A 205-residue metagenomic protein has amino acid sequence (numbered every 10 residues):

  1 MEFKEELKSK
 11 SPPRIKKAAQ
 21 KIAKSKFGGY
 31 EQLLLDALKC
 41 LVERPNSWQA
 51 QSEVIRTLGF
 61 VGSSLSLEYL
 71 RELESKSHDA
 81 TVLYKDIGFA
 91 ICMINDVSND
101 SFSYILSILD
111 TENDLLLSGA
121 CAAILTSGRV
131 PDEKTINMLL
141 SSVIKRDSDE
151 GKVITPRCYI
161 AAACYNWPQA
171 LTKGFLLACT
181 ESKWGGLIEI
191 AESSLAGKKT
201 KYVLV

Functional and structural regions predicted by a protein language model:
M1-E6, S25-V42, S63-K76, D96-D110 (+3 more regions): Amphipathic alpha-helical scaffolding segments comprising HEAT/armadillo-like alpha-solenoid repeats
M1-K17: N-terminal "cap/leader" segments of large eukaryotic alpha-helical scaffolds
P13-G28, W48-S63, T81-V97, L115-P131 (+2 more regions): Structural detector for internal amphipathic alpha-helices that build alpha-solenoid repeat scaffolds
